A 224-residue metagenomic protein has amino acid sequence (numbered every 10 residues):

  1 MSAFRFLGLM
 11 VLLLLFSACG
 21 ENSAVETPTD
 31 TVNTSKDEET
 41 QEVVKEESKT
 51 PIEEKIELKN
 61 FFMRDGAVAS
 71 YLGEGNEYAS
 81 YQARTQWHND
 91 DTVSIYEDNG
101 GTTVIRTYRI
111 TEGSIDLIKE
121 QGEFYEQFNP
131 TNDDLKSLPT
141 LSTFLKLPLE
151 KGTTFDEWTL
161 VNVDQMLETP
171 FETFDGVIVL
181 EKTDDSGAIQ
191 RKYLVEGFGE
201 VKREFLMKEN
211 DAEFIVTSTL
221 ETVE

Functional and structural regions predicted by a protein language model:
M1-L7: Bacterial N-terminal signal peptides that target proteins for export
L7-G8, T183: Short hydrophobic/aromatic segments of transmembrane alpha-helices and their interfaces
L14-A18: C-terminal motif of bacterial Sec signal peptides marking the signal peptidase cleavage site
G20-E224: Conserved functional acidic sites
